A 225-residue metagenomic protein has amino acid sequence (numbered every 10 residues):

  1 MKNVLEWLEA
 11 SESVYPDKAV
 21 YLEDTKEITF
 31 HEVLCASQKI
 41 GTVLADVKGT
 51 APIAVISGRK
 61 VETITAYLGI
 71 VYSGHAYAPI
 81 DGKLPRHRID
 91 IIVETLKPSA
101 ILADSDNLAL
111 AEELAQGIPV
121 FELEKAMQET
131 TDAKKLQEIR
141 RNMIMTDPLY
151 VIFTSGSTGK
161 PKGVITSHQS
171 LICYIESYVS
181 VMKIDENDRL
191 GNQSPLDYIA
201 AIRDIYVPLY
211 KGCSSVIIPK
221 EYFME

Functional and structural regions predicted by a protein language model:
M1-Q169, M182-K183, P208, G212: Carrier-protein-dependent adenylate-forming modules in NRPS/ANL systems
I56, Y174, Q193: Replace "UDP/GDP/ADP/TDP-sugars" with "nucleotide-sugars
K162-R189, I199-E225: Conserved AMP-binding/adenylation subdomain of ANL enzymes
